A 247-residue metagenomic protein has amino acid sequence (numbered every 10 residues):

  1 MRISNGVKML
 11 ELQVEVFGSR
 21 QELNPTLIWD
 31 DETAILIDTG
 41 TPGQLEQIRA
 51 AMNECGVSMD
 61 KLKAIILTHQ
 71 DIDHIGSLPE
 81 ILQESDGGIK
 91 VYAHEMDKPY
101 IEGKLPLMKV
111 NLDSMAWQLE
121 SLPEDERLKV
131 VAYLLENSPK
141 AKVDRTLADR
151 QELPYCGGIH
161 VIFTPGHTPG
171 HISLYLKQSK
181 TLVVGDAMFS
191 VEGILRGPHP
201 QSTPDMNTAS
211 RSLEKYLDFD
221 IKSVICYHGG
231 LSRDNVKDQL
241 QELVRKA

Functional and structural regions predicted by a protein language model:
M1-C55, S173-G185, S190: Conserved beta-strand hairpin/beta-sheet module of binuclear metal-dependent hydrolase folds, prominently
N5-V14, V130-L135, P154-G158: Short Pro/Gly-enriched beta-strand edge/turn motifs at strand-loop
E22-L23, G103-P106, G193-R196, V236-Q239: Short aromatic-enriched loop/helix-cap "lid" or pocket-rim segments at secondary-structure transitions that line
I28, D38, I48, H69 (+8 more regions): Divalent metal-coordination and catalytic microenvironments
I35-I37, I66, V91, T181-V183 (+1 more regions): Residue-level marker for buried hydrophobic side chains located in beta-strands that build the well-ordered beta-sheet
T41-G43, L135-S138, E152-P154, G158-N235: Metallo-beta-lactamase
G43-L45, N53-D144: Active-site HxH/HxHxD metal-binding segment of metal-dependent hydrolases
N235-A247: Short, electropositive alpha-helical surface patch
